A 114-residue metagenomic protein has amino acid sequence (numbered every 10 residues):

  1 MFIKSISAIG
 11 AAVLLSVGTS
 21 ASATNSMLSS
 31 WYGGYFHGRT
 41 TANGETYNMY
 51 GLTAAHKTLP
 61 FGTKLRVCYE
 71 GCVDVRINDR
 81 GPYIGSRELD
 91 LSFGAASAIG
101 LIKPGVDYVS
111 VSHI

Functional and structural regions predicted by a protein language model:
F2-I114: Secreted/periplasmic proteins
